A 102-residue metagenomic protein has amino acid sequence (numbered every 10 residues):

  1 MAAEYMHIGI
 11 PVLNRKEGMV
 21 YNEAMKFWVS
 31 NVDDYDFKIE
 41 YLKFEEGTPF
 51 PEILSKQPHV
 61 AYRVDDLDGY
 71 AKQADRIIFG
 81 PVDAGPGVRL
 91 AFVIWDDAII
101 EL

Functional and structural regions predicted by a protein language model:
M1-D34, I39-E52, D75-L102: Vicinal oxygen chelate
E52-V82: Mid-chain, well-packed structural core segment of small domains
